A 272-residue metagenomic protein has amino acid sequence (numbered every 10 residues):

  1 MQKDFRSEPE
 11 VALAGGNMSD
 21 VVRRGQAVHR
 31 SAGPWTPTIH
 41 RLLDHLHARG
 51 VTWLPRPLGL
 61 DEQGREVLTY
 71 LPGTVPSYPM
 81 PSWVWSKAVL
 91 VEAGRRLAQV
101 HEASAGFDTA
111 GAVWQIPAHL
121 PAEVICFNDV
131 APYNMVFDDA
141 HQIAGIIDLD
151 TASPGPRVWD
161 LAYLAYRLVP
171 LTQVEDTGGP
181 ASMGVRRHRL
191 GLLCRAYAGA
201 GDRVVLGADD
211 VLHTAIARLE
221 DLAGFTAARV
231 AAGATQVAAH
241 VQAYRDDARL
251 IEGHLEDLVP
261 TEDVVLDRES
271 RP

Functional and structural regions predicted by a protein language model:
P9-F127, A131, D138-A140: ATP-binding pocket architecture of kinase catalytic cores
P79-W83, S153-G155, T172-T177: Short, polar/flexible loop-turn hinges at active-site or ligand-entry regions and domain interfaces
Q99-A110, P132-V136, A152, R167-P170 (+2 more regions): Alpha-helix capping at helix-to-loop junctions
W114, H119, V124, P132-P170: Catalytic activation segment of kinase domains across protein kinase-like and atypical kinase folds
L161-G199, L219-V230: Active-site activation/catalytic loop segments of kinase-like enzymes and analogous catalytic loops in related
L222-P272: ATP/Mg2+ or Mg2+-diphosphate-binding catalytic cores that bind nucleotide phosphates or diphosphates via glycine-rich
